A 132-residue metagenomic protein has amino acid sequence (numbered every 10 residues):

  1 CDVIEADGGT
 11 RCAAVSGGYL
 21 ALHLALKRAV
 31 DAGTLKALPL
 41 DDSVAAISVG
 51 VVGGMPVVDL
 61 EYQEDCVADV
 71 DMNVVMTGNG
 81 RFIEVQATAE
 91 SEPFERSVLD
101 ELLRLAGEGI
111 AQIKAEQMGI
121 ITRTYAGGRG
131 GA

Functional and structural regions predicted by a protein language model:
C1-A132: Polyanion-binding surfaces on beta-sheet-dominated domains and ring/shell assemblies
